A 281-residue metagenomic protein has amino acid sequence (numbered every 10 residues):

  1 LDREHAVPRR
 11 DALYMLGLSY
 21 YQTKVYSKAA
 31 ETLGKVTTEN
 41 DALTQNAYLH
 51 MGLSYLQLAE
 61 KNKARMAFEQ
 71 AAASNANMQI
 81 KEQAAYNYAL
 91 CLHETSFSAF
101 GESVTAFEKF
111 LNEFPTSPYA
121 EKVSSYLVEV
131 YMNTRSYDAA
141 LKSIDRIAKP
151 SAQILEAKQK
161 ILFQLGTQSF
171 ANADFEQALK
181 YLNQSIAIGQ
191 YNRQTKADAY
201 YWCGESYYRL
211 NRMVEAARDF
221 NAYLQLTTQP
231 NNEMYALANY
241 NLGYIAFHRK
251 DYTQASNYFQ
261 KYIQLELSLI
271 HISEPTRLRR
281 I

Functional and structural regions predicted by a protein language model:
L1-R10, K35-Q45, A71-K81, F97 (+5 more regions): Short solvent-exposed coil/turn linkers within tandem alpha-helical repeat scaffolds
T23, L58, T95-F97, T134 (+3 more regions): Structural motif corresponding to the intra-repeat A-B loop/turn of tetratricopeptide repeats
Y26, K61, S98-F100, Y137 (+3 more regions): TPR-repeat structural position
I270-I281: Single conserved hydrophobic/aromatic residue that forms the stacking wall/gate of nucleotide- or nucleobase-binding
